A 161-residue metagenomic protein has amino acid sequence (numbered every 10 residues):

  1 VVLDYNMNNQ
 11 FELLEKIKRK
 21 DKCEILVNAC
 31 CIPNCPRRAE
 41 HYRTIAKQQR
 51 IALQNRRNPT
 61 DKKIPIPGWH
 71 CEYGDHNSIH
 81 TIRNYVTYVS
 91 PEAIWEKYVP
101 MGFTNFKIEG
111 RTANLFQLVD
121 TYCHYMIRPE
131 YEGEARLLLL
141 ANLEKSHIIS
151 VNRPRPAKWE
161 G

Functional and structural regions predicted by a protein language model:
V1-G161: Active-site pocket-lining/capping segments in soluble small-molecule metabolic enzymes
